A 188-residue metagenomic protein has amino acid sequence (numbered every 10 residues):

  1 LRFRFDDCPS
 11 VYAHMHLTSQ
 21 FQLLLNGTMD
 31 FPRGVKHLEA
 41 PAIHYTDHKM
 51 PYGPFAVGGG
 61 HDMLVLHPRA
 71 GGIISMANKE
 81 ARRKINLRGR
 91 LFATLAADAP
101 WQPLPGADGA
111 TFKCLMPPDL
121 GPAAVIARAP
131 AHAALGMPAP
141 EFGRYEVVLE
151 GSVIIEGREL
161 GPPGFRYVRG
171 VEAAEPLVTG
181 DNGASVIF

Functional and structural regions predicted by a protein language model:
L1-H16, T28-A40, H44-P51, G106-P140 (+3 more regions): Conserved short histidine dyad/triad with adjacent acidic residue
T18, G60, A123, F142 (+1 more regions): A structure-centric signal for secondary-structure junctions around beta-strands
F21-M29, L38, I43, M63-L64 (+3 more regions): Short, structured motif recognition centered on aromatic/hydrophobic residues
L24, L115, V148, P176-L177: Short beta-strand element of the conserved SAM-dependent methyltransferase core
V35-E39, H48-A77, E159-G161, G170-F188: Ligand-binding loop in jelly-roll beta-barrel domains
Y45, D62, K84, R166-R169: Short, surface-exposed, charged/polar-biased interaction segments
I73-G121: A short, N-terminal "cap"/entry segment at the start of jelly-roll beta-barrel domains of the cupin/DSBH fold
A77-E80, L87-L91, A123, A127 (+4 more regions): Glycosyltransferase-associated regions of secretory-pathway enzymes, highlighting luminal stem/catalytic domains
